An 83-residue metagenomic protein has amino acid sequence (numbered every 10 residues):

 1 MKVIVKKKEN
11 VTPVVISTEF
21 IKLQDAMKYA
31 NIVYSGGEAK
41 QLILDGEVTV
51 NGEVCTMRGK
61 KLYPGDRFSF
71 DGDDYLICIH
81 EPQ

Functional and structural regions predicted by a protein language model:
M1-A30, E53-Q83: Ferredoxin-like alpha/beta domains used as RNA- or RNAP-binding modules
V33, L42-I43, L62: Short, well-ordered loop/turn sites that connect or cap secondary structure elements
D45-E53: Short, structured beta-strand/loop micro-motifs enriched in basic residues and often containing a Trp
